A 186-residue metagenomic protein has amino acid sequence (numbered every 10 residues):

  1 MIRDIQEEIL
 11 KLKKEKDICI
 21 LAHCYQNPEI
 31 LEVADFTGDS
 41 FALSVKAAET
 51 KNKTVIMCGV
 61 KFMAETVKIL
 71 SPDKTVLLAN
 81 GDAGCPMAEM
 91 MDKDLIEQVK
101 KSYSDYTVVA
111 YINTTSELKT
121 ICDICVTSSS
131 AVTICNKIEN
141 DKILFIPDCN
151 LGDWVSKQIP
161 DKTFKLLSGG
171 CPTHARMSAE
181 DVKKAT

Functional and structural regions predicted by a protein language model:
M1-T186: Active-site loop-to-helix "anion-binding N-cap" substructures in soluble metabolic enzymes
